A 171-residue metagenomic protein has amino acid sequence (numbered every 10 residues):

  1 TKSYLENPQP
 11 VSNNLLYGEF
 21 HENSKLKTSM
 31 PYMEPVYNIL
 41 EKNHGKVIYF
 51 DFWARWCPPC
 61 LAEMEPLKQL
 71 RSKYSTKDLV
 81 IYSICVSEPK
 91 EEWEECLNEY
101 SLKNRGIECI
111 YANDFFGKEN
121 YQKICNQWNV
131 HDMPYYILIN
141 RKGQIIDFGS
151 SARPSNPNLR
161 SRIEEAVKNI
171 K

Functional and structural regions predicted by a protein language model:
T1-G45: Oxidative protein folding and maturation machinery
T28, L97-R141: Short, internal strand/loop/helix patches that form the active-site neighborhood or redox-interaction surface
K46-I48, P134: Alpha/beta-hydrolase fold active-site loops
D51, Y82-C85, Y111: Short beta-strand segments
F52-Q69, E88: Conserved redox-active cysteine motifs that mediate thiol-disulfide chemistry, especially di-cysteine Cys-X(1-2)-Cys
Q69, E92-E99: Short alpha-helix adjacent to the SAM-binding motif of class I
I81, W93, E108-C109: Hydrophobic/aromatic anchor residues within beta-strands of the central parallel beta-sheet of Rossmann-like
M133, I137-K171: Thiol-/selenol-based redox modules, centered on thioredoxin-like and closely related oxidoreductase domains
